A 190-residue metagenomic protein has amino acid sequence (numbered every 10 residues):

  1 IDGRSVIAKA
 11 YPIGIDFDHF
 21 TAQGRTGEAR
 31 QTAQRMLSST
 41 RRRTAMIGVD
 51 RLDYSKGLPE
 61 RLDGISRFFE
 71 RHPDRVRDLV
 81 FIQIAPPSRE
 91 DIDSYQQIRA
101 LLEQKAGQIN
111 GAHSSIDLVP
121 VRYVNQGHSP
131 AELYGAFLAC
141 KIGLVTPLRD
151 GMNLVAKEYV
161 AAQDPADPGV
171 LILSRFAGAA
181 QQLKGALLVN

Functional and structural regions predicted by a protein language model:
D2-S5, Q23-M46, P73-V76: Nucleotide-sugar donor-binding and catalytic loop/hinge architecture of NDP-sugar-dependent glycosyltransferases
G14: Carbohydrate-associated surface elements
T40-S55, L62, F81-I82: Conserved donor-binding/catalytic core segment of Leloir-type glycosyltransferases
D50-L52, P86, Q126, N190: Conserved donor-binding loops in enzymes that form glycosidic bonds
K56-L58, G64, N153: Active-site helix-initiating loop/hinge in glycosyltransferases
E70-I82, L138-N190: Catalytic binding pocket for nucleotide-activated donors in carbohydrate/polymer assembly enzymes
A85-A131: Nucleotide-activated donor-binding/catalytic signature segment of Leloir-type glycosyltransferases, i.e., the conserved
H128-K141: Short acidic alpha-helix that forms the nucleotide-activated donor recognition element in Leloir-type transferases
